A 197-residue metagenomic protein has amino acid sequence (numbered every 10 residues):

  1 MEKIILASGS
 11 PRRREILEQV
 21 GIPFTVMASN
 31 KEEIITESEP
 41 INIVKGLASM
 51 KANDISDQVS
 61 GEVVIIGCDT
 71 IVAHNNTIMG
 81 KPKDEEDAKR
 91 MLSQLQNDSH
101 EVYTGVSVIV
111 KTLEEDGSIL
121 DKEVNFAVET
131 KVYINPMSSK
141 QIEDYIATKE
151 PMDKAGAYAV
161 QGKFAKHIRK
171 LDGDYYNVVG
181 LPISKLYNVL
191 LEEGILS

Functional and structural regions predicted by a protein language model:
E2-I22: N-terminal beta1-alpha1 ligand-phosphate binding loop
E2-I4, P40-S197: Anionic-ligand binding patches
G9, S29, K111: Cofactor-binding loop segments of dinucleotide-utilizing enzymes, especially the Rossmann-like FAD- and NAD(P)+-binding
R13, E33-I35, E115: Flexible, glycine-rich phosphate/dinucleotide-binding loops and adjacent beta-alpha linkers at cofactor/substrate
E15-Q19, I35-T36, Q58: Short loop/helix-cap segments at secondary-structure boundaries that form the rim of catalytic
V20-P23, S60-E62: Short glycine/proline-enriched coil/turn segments at helix->beta-strand junctions
P23-V26, E143: A general secondary-structure boundary signal
T25-E33: A short beta-strand-loop structural module common to alpha/beta enzyme folds
